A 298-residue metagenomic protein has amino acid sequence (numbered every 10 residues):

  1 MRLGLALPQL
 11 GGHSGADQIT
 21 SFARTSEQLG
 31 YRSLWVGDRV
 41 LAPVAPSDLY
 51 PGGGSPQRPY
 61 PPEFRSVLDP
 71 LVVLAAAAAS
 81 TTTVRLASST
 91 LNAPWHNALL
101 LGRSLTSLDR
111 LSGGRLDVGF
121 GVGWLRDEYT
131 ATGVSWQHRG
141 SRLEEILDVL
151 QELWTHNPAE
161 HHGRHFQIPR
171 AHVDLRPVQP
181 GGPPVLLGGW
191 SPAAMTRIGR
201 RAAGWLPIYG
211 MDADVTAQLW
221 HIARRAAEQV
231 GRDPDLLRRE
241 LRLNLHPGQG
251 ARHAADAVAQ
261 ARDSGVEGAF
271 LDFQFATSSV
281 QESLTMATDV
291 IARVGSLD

Functional and structural regions predicted by a protein language model:
M1-D298: Active-site-adjacent structural elements that line small-molecule/cofactor binding pockets in enzymes
